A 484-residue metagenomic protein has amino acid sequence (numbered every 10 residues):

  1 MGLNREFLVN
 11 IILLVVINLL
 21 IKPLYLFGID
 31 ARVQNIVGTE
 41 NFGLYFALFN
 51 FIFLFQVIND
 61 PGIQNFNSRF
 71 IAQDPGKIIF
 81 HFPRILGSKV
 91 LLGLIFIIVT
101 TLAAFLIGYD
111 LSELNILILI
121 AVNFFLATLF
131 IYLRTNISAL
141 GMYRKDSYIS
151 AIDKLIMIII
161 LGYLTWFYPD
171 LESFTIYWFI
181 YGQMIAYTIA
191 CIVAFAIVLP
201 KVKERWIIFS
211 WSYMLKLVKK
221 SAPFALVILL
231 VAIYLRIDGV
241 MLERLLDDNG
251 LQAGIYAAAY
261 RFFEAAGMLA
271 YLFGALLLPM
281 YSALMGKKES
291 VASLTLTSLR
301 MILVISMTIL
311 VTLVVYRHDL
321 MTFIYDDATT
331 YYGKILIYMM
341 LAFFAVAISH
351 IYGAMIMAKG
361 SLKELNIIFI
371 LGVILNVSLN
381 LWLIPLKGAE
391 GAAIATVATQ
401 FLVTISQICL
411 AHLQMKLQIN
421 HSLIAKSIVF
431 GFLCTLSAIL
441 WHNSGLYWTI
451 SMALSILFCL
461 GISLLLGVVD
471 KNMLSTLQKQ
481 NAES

Functional and structural regions predicted by a protein language model:
M1-L8, E172-I180, I192-L235, L276 (+3 more regions): Interhelical loop/hinge segments that connect adjacent transmembrane helices in multipass membrane
N4-Q64, I97-T101, N123-F124, I158 (+3 more regions): Signature of the first transmembrane helix
P23-N41, Y168, L229-A265, M280-A283 (+1 more regions): Helix-terminus/linker motif at the lipid-water interface of multi-pass membrane proteins
L26, D30, N59-P75, A259-L299 (+1 more regions): Helix-loop junctions and terminal segments of transmembrane helices in multi-pass membrane transport/translocation
T39, A104-I120, G250, L296 (+1 more regions): Interfacial segments at transmembrane-helix termini and the short loops linking adjacent helices
F70, L126-I152, M340-L371: Membrane-interface junctions at transmembrane-helix termini in multi-pass inner-membrane proteins
I118, Y148-P200, I370-N376, A389-L410 (+2 more regions): Hydrophobic alpha-helical transmembrane segments
S437-S484: Membrane-proximal transmembrane or re-entrant/amphipathic helices at the cytosolic face
